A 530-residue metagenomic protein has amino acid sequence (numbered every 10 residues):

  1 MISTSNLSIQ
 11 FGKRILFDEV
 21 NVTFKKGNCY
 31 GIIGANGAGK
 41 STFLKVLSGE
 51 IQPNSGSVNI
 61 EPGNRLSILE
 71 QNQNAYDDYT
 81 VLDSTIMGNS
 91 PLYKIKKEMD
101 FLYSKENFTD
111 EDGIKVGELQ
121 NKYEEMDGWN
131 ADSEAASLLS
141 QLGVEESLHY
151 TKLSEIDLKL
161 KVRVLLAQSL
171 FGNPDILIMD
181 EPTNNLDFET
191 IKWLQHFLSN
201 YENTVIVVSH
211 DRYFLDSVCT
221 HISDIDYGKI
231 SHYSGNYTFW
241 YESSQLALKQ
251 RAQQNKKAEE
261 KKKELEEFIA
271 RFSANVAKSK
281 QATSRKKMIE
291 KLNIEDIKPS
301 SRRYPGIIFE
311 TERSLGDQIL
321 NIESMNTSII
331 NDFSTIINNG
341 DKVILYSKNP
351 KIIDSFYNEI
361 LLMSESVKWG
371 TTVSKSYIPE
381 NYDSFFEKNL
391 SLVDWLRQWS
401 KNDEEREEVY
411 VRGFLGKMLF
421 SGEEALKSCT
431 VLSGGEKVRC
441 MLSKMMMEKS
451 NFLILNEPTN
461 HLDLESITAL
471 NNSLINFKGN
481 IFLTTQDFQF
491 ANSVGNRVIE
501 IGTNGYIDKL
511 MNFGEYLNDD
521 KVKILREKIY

Functional and structural regions predicted by a protein language model:
M1-R251, E312-Y530: ABC ATP-binding cassette signature C-motif
Y103, Y241, A270-S273, A277 (+1 more regions): A structural signal for long alpha-helical coiled-coils and helix-turn connectors that form the cytosolic signaling
D112-K122, K263-F272, R302: A short, surface-exposed helix-loop junction/capping segment
A136-L142, E267-R271, K287-L292: Short amphipathic coiled-coil heptad-repeat segments
R251-R271, K278-K287, D519-Y530: ABC ATPase nucleotide-binding domains
A277-Q281, K291-S301, K368: Proline-centered turn/helix-capping motifs that create local helix->coil transitions or kinks
I297-N321: Amphipathic heptad-repeat alpha-helical coiled-coil/stalk segments that mediate oligomerization, filament/stalk
